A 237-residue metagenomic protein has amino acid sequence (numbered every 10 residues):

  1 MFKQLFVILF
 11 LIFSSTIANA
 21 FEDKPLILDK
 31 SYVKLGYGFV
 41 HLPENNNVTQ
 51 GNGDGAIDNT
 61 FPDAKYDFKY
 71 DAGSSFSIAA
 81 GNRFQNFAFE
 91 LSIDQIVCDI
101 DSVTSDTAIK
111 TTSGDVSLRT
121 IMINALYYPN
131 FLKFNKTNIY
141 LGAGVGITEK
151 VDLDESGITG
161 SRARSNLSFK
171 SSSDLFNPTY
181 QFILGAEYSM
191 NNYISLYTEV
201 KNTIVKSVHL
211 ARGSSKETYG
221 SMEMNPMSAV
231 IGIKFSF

Functional and structural regions predicted by a protein language model:
M1-D29: Cleavable N-terminal export/targeting peptides
N19-N82, S228, K234-S236: Short glycine/proline- and aromatic-enriched beta-strand/turn motifs that initiate or cap beta-hairpins
F21, A79-T159, M224-F237: Gram-negative (and chloroplast) outer-membrane scaffold detector with strong preference for beta-barrel transmembrane
D29-S31, A72-F76, S117-I121, T137 (+2 more regions): Residues that define the transmembrane beta-barrel architecture of outer-membrane proteins
V33-L35, I78-A80, F89-I93, A125 (+3 more regions): Membrane-embedded beta-strands that build the outer-membrane beta-barrel scaffold
G38, A88, Y140-G142, Y180-I183 (+2 more regions): Catalytic cores of transferase enzymes with a strong primary signal for eukaryotic protein kinases
N45-F68, D94-L118, E149-F176, S207-E223: Flexible, solvent-exposed loop segments that connect beta-strands
C98, F182, E187-F237: Predominantly the C-terminal beta-signal and adjacent terminal strand-loop region of outer-membrane beta-barrel
